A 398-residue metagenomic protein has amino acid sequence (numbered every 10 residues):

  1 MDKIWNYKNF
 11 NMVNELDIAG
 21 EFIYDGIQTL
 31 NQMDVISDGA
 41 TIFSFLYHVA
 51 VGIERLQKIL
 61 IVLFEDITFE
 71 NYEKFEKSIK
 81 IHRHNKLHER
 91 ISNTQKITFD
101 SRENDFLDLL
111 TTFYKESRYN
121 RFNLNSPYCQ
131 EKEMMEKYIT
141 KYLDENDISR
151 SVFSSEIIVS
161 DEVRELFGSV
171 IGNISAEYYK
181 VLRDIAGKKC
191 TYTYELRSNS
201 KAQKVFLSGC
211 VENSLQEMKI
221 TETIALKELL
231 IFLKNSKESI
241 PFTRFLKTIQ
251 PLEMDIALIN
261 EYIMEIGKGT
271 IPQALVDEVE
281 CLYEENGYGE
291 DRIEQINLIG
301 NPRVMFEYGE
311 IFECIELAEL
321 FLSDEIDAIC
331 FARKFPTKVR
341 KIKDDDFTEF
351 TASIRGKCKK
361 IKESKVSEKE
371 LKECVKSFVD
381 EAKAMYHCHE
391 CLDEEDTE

Functional and structural regions predicted by a protein language model:
M1-V49, F64-S78: Charged alpha-helical initiation segments
L16, K58-E133: Short non-catalytic regulatory patches outside canonical folded cores
Y24, Q28-N31, Q57-E65, R118-F122 (+6 more regions): Charged/polar positions within long, soluble alpha-helices
V51-R55: Long, contiguous alpha-helical bundle segments
M135-T191: Amphipathic, Lys/Arg-enriched alpha-helical patches that create a basic surface for binding polyanionic ligands
K180-E217, T221, A225, F321-I361: Amphipathic alpha-helical interaction modules
E195-F306: Charge-dense, extended regions
M305-E398: Acidic, Ser/Pro/Thr-rich low-complexity regulatory regions and the short amphipathic helical interaction modules they
